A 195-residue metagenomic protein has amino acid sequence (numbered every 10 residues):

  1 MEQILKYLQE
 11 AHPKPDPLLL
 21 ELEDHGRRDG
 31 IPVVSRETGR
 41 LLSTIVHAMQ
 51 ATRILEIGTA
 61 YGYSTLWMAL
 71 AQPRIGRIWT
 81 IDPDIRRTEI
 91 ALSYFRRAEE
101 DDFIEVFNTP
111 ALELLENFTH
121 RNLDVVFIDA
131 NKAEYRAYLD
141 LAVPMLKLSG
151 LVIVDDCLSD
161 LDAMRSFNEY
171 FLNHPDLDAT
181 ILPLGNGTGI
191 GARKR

Functional and structural regions predicted by a protein language model:
M1-V125, K132-I153, C157-R195: A short alpha-helical cap/connector motif
